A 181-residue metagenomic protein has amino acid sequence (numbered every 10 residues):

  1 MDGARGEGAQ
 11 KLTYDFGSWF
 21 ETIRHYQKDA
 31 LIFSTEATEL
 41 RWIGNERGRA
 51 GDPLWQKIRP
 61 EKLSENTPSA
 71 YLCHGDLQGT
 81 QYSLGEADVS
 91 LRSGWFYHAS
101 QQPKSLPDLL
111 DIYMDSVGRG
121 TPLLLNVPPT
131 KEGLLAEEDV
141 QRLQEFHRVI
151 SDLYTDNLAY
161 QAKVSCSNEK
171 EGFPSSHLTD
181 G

Functional and structural regions predicted by a protein language model:
M1-G181: Mature catalytic domains of secreted/periplasmic carbohydrate-active enzymes
